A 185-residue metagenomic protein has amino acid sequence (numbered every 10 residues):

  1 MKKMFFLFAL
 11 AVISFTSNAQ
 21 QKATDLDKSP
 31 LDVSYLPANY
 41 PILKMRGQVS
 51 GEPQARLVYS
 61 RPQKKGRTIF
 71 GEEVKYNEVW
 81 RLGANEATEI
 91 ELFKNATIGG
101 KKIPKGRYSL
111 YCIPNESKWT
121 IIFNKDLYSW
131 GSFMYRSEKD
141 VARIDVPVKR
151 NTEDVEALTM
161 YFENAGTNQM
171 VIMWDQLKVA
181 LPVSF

Functional and structural regions predicted by a protein language model:
M1, K64-R67, K102: Short hydrophobic/aromatic-rich motifs at helix boundaries and adjacent loops
M1-A23: Bacterial Sec-dependent N-terminal signal peptides
F5, P104, A180-P182: A sequence-level detector of short linear motifs
L10, R61-Q63, K94-A96: Short glycine-rich, polar/acidic loop-and-turn segments at beta strand-coil junctions
Q20-E78, S132-F185: Primarily secretory-pathway and cell-envelope proteins
E78-S129: Mid-length scaffold segments of soluble, non-membrane domains
